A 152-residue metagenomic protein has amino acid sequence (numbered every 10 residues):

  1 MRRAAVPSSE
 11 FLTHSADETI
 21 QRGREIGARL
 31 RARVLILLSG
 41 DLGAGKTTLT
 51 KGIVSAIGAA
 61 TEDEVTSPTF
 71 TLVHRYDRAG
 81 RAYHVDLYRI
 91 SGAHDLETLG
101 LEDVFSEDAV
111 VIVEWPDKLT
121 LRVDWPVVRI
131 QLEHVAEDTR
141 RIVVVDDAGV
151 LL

Functional and structural regions predicted by a protein language model:
M1-E10, S91-L152: Short phosphate-coordinating micro-motif centered on Lys-Gly-acidic
G27-R33: Phosphate-binding P-loop
L35-L37: Short hydrophobic/aromatic beta-strand immediately N-terminal to the Walker A/P-loop
S39-D41: P-loop (Walker A) phosphate-binding loop of NTP-binding proteins
K46: Conserved lysine of the Walker
S55-E64: Post-Walker A helix-loop "phosphate-sensing" segment adjacent to the P-loop in P-loop NTPases
S67-Y83: AAA+/P-loop NTPase substrate/partner-engagement loops
